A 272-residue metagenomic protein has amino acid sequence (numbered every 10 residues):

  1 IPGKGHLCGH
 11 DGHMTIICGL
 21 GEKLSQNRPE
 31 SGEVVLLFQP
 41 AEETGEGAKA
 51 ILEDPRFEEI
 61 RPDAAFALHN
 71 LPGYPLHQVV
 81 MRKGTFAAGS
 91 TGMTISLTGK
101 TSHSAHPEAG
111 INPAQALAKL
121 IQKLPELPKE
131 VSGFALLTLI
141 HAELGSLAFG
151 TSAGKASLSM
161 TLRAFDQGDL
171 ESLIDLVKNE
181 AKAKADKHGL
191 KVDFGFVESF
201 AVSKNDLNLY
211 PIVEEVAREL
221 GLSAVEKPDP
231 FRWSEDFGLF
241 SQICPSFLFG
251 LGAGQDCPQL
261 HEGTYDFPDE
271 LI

Functional and structural regions predicted by a protein language model:
P2-G5, D11-G12, E30-H141, G145-T151 (+1 more regions): Histidine/acidic-residue-rich, glycine-tolerant segments that coordinate divalent metal ions
M14-G21: DPxDG-like acidic metal-binding loop motif
G19, E46-A50, E108, S172 (+1 more regions): Generic recognition of short, well-ordered alpha-helical segments
K23, D54-P55, A183-K184: A generic secondary-structure signal
K23, T98-K100, A253-D256: Short connector loops/turns at beta-strand edges and beta->alpha or beta->beta junctions
S25-P29: Surface-exposed acidic, glycine-flexible loop patches that form ligand/cofactor-binding and adhesion interfaces
Q115-I272: Metal-dependent amide/peptide-bond hydrolase catalytic core, centered on the "pita-bread" metallohydrolase fold
